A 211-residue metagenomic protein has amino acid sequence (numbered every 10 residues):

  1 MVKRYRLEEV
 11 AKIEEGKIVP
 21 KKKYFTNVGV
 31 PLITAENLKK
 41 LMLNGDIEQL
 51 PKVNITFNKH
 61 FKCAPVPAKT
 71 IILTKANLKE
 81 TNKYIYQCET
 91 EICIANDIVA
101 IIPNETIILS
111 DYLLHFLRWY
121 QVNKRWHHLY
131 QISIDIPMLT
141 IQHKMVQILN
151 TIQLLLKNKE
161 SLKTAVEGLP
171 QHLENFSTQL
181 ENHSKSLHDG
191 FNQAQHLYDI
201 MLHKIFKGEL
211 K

Functional and structural regions predicted by a protein language model:
M1-I18, M138-V146, N150-K204, E209: Non-catalytic DNA-recognition/assembly elements of restriction-modification systems
E8-K23, E36-A68: Sequence-specific dsDNA recognition surfaces
V10, T56, F116, D135 (+1 more regions): Residues that form generic nucleotide/phosphate-binding pockets
K21, E91-V99, D111-L114, R118-T151 (+1 more regions): A short glycine-rich beta-alpha junction/loop motif
T34-A35, V53-Y120, Y130: A short beta-sheet element
K40-L41, Y120-K124, G208: A short secondary-structure junction motif
